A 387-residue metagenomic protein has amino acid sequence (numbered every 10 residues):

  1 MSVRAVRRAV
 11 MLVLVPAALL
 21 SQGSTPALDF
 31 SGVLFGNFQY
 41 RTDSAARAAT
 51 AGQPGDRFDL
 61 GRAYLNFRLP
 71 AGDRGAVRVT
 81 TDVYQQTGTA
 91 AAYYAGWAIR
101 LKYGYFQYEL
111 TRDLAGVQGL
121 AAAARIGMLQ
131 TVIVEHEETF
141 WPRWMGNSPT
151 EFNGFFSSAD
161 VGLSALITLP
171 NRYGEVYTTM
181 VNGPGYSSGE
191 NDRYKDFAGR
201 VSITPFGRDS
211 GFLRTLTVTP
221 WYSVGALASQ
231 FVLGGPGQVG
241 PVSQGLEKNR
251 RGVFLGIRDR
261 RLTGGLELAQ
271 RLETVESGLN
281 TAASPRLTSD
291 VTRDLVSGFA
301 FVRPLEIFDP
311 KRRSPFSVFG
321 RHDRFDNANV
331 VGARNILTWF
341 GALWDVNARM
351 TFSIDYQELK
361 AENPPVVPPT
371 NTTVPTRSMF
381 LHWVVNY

Functional and structural regions predicted by a protein language model:
M1-S24: Cleavable N-terminal export/targeting peptides
G23-T42, G52-Y186, N191-A198, S202-F212 (+5 more regions): Outer membrane beta-barrel
R41-A45, G88-A91, I133-E138, S187-G189 (+4 more regions): Outer-membrane beta-barrel proteins
R41-T50, I336: Juxtamembrane/transmembrane-helix boundary motifs at the membrane-water interface
A48-Q53, Y84, G88-Y94, S148-E151 (+5 more regions): Extracellular loop and loop/strand-boundary signature of outer-membrane beta-barrel proteins
Y194, S202-T204, S210-A328, I336 (+2 more regions): Detector for outer-membrane/organellar transmembrane beta-barrel domains, recognizing the amphipathic beta-strand
I336-M350: C-terminal structured "cap/appendage" subdomains that terminate the fold
N347-Y387: Predominantly the C-terminal beta-signal and adjacent terminal strand-loop region of outer-membrane beta-barrel
